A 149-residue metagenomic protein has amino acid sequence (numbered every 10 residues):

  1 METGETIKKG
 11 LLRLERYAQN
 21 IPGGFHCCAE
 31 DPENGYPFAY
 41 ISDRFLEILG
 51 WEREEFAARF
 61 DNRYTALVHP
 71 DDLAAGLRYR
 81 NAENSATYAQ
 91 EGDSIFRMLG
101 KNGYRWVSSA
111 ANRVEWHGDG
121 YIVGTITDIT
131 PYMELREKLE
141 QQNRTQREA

Functional and structural regions predicted by a protein language model:
M1-R13, T127-R144: PAS-associated C-terminal cap
G10-N62: PAS-family sensory domain signal
N20-G24, A74, A82-S94: PAS/PAS-like sensory domains
C27, I95-M98, A111-R113, I126: Sensory input modules used in signal transduction, predominantly PAS/LOV/GAF but also related non-catalytic regulatory
E30-P32, N84, I95-G103: PAS-family sensory domains
A57-L73: PAS-family sensory/regulatory domains
A74-R78, E134: Short, solvent-exposed alpha-helical surface patches in well-structured domains
Y104, S109-V123, I129, M133: Short loop/turn elements at sensory-signaling interfaces that couple input to output
